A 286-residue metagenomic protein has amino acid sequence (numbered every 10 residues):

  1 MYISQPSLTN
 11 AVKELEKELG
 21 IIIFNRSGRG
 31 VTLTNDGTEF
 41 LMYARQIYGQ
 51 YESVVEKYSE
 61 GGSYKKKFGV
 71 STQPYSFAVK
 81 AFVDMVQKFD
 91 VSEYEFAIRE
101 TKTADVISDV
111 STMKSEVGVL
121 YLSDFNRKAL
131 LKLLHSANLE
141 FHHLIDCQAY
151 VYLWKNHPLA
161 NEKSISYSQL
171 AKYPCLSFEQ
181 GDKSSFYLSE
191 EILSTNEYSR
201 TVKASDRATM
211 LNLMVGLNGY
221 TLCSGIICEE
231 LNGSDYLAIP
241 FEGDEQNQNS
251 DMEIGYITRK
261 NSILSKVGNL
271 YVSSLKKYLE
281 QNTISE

Functional and structural regions predicted by a protein language model:
Q5-P6, G49, S63-D109, L264-N269: N-terminal winged-helix
E14-L33: A short LG(V/I)-centered, amphipathic sequence patch enriched for acidic residue(s) preceding the LG motif
E18-L19, F40-G62: Alpha-helical linker/hinge and terminal dimerization helices associated with HTH transcriptional regulators
G62, L133-C175: Flexible hinge/capping segments at coil-to-helix
A78-D84, R127, S166-N196, G225 (+2 more regions): Secondary-structure junction motif
V83-K88, A104-A149, L153: Short beta-strand-centered segments that line the small-molecule binding cleft or hinge of alpha/beta clamshell
S111-E116, Q180-L237: Hydrophobic hinge/microswitch elements
S136-H142, C147, A208-N261: Beta-alpha-beta core module
